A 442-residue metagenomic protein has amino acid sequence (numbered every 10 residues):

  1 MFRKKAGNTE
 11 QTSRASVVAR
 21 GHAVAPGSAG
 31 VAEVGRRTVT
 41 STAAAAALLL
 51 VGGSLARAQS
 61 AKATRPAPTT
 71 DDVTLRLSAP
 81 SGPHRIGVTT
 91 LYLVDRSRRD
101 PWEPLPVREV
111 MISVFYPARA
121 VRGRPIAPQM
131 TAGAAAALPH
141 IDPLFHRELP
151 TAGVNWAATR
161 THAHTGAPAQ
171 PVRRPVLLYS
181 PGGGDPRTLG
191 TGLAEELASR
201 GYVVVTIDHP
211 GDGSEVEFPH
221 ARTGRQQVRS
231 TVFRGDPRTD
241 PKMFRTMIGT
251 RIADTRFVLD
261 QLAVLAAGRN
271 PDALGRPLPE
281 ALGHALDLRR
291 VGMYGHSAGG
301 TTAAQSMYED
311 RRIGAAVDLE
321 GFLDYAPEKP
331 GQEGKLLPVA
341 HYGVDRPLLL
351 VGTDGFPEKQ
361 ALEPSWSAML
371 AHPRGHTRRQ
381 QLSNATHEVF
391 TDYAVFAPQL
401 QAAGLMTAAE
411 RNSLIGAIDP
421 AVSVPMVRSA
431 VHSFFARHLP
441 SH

Functional and structural regions predicted by a protein language model:
M1-V34, A44-L50: N-terminal secretory signal peptides
R36-T40: N-terminal export leaders
R65-L177, E410-P420: Domain-level recognition of soluble alpha/beta enzyme cores, biased toward histidine phosphatases/phosphomutases
P66, V73, G87, R96 (+1 more regions): Alpha/beta-hydrolase-fold serine-hydrolase catalytic core, especially in secreted/extracellular enzymes
A169-R174, G183-V216, E358: Short substrate-entry loop that stabilizes the transition state in hydrolases
R225-H284: Alpha/beta-hydrolase active-site loop
D260-E333: Primarily recognizes the serine-hydrolase "nucleophile elbow" in alpha/beta-hydrolase and SGNH/GDSL folds
A315-H387: The feature captures the conserved acid-bearing segment of alpha/beta-hydrolase catalytic domains
